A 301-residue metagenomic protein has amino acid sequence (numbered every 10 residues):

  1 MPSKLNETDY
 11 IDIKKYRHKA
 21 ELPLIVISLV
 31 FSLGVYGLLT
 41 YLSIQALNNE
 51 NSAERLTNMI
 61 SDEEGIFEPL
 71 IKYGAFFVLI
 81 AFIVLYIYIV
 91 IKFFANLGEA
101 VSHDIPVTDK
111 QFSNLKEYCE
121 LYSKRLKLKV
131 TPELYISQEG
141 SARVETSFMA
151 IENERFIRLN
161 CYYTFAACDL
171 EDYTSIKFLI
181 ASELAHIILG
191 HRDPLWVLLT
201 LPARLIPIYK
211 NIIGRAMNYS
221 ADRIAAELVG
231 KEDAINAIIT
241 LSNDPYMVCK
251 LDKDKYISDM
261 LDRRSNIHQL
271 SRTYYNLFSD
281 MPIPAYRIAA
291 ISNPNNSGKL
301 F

Functional and structural regions predicted by a protein language model:
M1-G140, P207: Hydrophobic or amphipathic, alpha-helical segments that drive membrane association/targeting
P2-I11, E232-A237, V248-F301: C-terminal capping/extension segments of zinc metalloprotease domains
K110-T131, P207-S265, N296: Short helix/loop segments within enzyme catalytic domains that coordinate or immediately flank catalytic cofactors
C119, T174-H191, A221-D222: Active-site recognition of the HExxH zinc-binding catalytic motif
Y135, F156-N160, F178: Soluble periplasmic/extracytoplasmic beta-strand elements of cell-envelope proteins
R143-D172: Active-site scaffold of zinc-dependent metalloenzymes
A181-L199, G230-A234: Catalytic Zn2+-binding segment of zinc metalloproteases
G190-N218, L300: Post-HEXXH active-site segment of zinc metalloproteases
